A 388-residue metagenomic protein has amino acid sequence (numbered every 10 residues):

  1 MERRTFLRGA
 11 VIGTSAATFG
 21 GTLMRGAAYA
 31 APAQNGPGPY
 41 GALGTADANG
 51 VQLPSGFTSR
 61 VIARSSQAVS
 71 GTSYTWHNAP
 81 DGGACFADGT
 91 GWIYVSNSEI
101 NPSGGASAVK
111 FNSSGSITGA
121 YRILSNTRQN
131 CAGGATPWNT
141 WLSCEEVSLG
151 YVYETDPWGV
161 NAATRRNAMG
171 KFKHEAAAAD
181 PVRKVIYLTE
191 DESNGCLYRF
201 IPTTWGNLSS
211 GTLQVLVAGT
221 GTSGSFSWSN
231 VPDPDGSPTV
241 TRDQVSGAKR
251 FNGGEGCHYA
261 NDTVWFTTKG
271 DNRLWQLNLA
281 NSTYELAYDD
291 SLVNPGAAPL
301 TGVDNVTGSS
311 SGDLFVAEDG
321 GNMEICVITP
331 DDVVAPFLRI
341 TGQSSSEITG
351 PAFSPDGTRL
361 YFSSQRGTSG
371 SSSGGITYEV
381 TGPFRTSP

Functional and structural regions predicted by a protein language model:
T5-A28: N-terminal export signals
A48-S65, F111-L124, E154-K173, S209-S210 (+3 more regions): Blade-edge beta-strand/turn elements of extracellular beta-propeller and related beta-sheet repeat scaffolds
G50-N78, F86-Y121: Beta-propeller domains
Y74-G89, N126-P137, K171-V185, S246-T263 (+2 more regions): Beta-rich, blade/repeat-based domains predominating in secreted/periplasmic proteins but also intracellular
Y94-P102, S143-E146, L188-D191, F266-G270 (+2 more regions): Conserved beta-strand positions in repeat-built beta-propeller and related beta-rich domains
K269, G296-V333: Loop/turn-rich, solvent-exposed surfaces of beta-rich toroidal or solenoidal domains
A352-P388: Blade-level signature of beta-propeller repeat domains, shared across WD40, Kelch, NHL, RCC1 and BNR/Asp-box propellers
